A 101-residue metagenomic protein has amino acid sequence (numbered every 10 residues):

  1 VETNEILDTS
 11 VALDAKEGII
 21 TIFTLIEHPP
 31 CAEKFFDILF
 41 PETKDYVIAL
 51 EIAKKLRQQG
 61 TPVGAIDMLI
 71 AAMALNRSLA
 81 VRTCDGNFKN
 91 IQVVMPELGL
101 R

Functional and structural regions predicted by a protein language model:
V1-N4, A71, L75-R101: Acidic, PIN/NYN-like endoribonuclease modules and their adjacent C-terminal/linker elements
N4-V47: PIN/NYN-family metal-dependent endoribonuclease catalytic core
D8, I48, I52, A71-M73: Residues within well-formed alpha-helices
T9, G64-M68, D85: Conserved glycosyltransferase catalytic-site signature
H28, A49, F88-I91: Hydrophobic packing residues within well-ordered alpha-helices of enzyme cores
C31, I52, V94-M95: Residue-level signal for well-ordered alpha-helical positions
I38, V63, V81: Conserved SAM-binding loop
E51, Q58, V63-I70: Mid-chain, well-packed structural core segment of small domains
